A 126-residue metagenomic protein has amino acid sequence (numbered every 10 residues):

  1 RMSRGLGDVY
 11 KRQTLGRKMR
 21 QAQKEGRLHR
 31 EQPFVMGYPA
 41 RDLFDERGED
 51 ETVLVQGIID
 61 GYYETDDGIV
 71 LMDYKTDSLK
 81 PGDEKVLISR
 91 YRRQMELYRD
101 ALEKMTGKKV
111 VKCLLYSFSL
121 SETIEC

Functional and structural regions predicted by a protein language model:
R1-Y10: Single conserved hydrophobic/aromatic residue that forms the stacking wall/gate of nucleotide- or nucleobase-binding
R20-L43, R47-E49: A short acidic/basic microdomain associated with nuclease active sites
L28, G57-I59, V111: Change "...and in nucleic-acid phosphodiester-cleaving endonucleases..." to "...and in nucleic-acid processing enzymes
P33-V35, Y62, L114: Residue-level detector of beta-strand face positions
Y38-E96, D100: Non-catalytic protein-protein interaction segments used by genome-maintenance enzymes to assemble and couple activities
V70, Y74-T76, G107-C126: Substrate-binding beta-hairpin/strand module that engages nucleic acids
D100-A101, C113: Generic C-terminus detector
